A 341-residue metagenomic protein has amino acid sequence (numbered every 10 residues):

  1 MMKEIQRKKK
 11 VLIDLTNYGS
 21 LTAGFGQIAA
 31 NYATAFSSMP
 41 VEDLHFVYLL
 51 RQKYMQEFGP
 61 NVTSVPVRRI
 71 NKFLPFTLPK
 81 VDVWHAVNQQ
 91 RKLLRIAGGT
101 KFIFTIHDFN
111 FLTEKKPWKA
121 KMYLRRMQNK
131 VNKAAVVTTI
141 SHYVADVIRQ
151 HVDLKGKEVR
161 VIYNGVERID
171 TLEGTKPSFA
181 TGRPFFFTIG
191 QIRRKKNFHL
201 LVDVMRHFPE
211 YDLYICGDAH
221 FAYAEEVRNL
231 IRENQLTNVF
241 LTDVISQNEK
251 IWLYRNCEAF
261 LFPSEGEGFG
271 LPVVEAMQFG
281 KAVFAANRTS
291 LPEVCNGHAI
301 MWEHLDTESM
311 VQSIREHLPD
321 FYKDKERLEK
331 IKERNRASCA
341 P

Functional and structural regions predicted by a protein language model:
M2-P341: Carbohydrate transferase catalytic cores enriched for Leloir-type hexosyltransferases
